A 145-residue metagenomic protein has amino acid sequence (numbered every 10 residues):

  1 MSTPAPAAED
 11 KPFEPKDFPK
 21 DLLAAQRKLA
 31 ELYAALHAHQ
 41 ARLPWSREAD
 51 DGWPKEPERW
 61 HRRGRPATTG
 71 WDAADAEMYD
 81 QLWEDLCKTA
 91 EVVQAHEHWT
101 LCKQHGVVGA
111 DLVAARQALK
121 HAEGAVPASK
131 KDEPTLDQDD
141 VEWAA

Functional and structural regions predicted by a protein language model:
S2-Q26, W53, Q117, H121-A145: Contiguous interface-forming segments/domains that mediate binding rather than catalysis
P6-G52, T69-E84: Short, charge/polar-rich alpha-helical segments
R59-R63: N-terminal accessory alpha/beta regions
P66-G70, E77-A145: Extended, charge-rich alpha-helical segments
